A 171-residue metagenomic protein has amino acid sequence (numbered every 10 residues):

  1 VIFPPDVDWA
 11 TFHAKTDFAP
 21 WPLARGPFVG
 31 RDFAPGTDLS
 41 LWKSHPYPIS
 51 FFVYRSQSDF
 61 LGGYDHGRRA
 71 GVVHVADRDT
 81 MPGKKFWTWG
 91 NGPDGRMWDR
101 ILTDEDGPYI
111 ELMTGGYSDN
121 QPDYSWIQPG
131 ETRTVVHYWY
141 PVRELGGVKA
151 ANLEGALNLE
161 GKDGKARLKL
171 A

Functional and structural regions predicted by a protein language model:
V1, H137, L159: Acidic, contiguous internal or C-terminal segments within carbohydrate-active enzymes that form a structured patch used
V1-V7, K165-A171: Short intrinsically disordered, low-complexity coil segments enriched in acidic
I2-T132: A contiguous, surface-exposed recognition patch within enzymatic or periplasmic domains that forms
T114-G116, H137-W139, L170: Active-site proximal loops enriched in glycine and acidic residues that flank catalytic Cys/His/Asp and coordinate
S118-N120, V142-G147: Flexible loop/turn segments at secondary-structure boundaries
E131-R143: Short, hydrophobic/aromatic-enriched beta-strand segments in well-ordered soluble domains
E144-L170: Surface beta-strand/loop "capping" patches
